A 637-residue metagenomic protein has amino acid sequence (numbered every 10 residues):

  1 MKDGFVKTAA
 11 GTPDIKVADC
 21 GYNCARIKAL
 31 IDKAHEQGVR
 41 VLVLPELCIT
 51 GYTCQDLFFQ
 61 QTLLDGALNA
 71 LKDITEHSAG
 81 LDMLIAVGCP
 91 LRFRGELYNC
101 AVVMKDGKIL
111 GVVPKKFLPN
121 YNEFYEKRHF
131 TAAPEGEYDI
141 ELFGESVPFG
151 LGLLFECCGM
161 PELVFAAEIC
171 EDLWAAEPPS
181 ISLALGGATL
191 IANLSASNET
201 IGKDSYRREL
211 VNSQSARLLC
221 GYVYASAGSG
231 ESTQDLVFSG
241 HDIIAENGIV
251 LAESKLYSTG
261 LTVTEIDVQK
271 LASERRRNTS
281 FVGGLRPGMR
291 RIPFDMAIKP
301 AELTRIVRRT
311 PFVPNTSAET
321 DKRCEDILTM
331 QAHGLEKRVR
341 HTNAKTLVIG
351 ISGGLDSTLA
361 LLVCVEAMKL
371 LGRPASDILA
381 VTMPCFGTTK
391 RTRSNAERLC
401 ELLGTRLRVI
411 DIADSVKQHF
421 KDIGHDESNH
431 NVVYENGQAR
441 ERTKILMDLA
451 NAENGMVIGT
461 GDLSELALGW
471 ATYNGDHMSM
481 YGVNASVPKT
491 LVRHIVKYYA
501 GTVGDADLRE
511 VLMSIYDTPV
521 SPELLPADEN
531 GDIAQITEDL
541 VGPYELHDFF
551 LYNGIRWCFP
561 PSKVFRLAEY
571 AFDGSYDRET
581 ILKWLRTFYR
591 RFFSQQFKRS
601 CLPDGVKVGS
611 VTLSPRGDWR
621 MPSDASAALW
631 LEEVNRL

Functional and structural regions predicted by a protein language model:
M1-G350, E366-A375, L407: Enzyme catalytic cores with a strong preference for nitrogen-chemistry domains
V6-K7, N23, P161, C220 (+5 more regions): ATP/NTP-dependent adenylation/nucleotidyl-transfer catalytic domains that generate, transfer, or process NMP-activated
